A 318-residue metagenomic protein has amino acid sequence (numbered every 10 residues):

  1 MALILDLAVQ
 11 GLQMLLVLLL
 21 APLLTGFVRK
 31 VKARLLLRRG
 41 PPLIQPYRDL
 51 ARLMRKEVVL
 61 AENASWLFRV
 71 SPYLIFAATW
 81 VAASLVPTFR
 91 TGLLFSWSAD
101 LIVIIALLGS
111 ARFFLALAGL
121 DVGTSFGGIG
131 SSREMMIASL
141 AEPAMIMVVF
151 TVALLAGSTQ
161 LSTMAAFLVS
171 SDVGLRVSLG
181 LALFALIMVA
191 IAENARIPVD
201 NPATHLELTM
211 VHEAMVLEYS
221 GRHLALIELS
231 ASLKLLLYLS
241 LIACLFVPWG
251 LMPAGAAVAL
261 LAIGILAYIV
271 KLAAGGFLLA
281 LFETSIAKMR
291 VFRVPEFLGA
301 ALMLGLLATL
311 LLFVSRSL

Functional and structural regions predicted by a protein language model:
V9-L20, S96-G109, D172-E193, I263-G264: Alpha-helical transmembrane segments
P22-V31, S110-G119, F184-N201, A273-F282: Transmembrane alpha-helical segments that form the membrane-embedded catalytic/substrate-channel core of multi-pass
R34-M54, N201-H223: Juxtamembrane inter-helical linkers in multi-pass membrane proteins
D49-F68, S125-I129, V216-H223: Cytosolic juxtamembrane amphipathic/interface segments immediately preceding and feeding into a transmembrane helix
S84, V103-A118, S139-A156: Mid-bilayer segments of alpha-helical transmembrane spans in multi-pass integral membrane proteins that mediate
L93-W97, T151-L181: Juxtamembrane/interfacial segments at transmembrane-helix boundaries in multi-pass membrane proteins
L278-L304: Interfacial loop-to-transmembrane junctions
A308-L318: Juxtamembrane boundary at the C-terminal end of a transmembrane helix
